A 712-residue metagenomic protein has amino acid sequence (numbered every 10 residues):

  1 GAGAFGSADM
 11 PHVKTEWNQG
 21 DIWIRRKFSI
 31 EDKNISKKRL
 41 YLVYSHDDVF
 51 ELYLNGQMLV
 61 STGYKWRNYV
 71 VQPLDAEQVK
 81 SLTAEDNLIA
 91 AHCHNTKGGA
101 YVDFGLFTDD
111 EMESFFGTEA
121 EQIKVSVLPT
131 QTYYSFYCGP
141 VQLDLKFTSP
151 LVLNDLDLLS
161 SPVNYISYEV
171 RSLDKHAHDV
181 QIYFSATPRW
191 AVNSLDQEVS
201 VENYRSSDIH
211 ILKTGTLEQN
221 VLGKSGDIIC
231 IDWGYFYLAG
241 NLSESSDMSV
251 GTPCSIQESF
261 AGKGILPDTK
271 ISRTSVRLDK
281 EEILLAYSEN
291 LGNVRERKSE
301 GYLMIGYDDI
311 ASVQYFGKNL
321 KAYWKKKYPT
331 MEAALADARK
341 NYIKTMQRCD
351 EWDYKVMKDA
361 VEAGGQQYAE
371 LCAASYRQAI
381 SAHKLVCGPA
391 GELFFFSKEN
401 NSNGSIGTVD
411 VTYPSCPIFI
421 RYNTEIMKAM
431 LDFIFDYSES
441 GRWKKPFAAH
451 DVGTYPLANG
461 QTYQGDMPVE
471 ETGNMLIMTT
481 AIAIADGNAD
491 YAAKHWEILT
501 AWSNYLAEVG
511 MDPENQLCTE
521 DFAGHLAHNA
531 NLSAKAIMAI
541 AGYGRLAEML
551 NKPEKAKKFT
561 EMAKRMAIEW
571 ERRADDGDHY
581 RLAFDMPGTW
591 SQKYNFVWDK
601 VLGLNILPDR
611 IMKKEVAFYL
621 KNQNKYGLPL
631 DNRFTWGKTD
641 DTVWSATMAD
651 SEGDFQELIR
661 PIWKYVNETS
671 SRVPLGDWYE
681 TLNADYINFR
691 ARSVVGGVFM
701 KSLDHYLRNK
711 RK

Functional and structural regions predicted by a protein language model:
A2, H12, A76-E113: An acidic-aromatic loop/edge-strand motif
W17-D32, V71-L74, Y133-Y134, Y287: Short beta-strands within extracellular/lumenal beta-sheet-rich domains
G20, F28-G56, I89-A91: Aromatic-lined ligand-binding clefts that engage carbohydrates, nucleic acids, or primary amines
I89, T108-T118, L151-S160, E169-G407: Acidic/polar, glycine-enriched structural segments that form the non-catalytic walls/loops of the carbohydrate-binding
F136, S167-L173, G306-D308, Y354-A363 (+7 more regions): Well-ordered alpha-helical scaffold segments within catalytic/enzyme domains
I209-L266, E399-V411, P417-T424, W443 (+7 more regions): Extended ligand-binding clefts on enzyme/binding-domain cores
D247-G262, E351-K384, L431-V452, N474-L532 (+3 more regions): Active-site acid/base region of carbohydrate-active enzymes
S299, P329-M346, G404-P513, N529-A547: Aromatic-rich carbohydrate-recognition surfaces in CAZymes
